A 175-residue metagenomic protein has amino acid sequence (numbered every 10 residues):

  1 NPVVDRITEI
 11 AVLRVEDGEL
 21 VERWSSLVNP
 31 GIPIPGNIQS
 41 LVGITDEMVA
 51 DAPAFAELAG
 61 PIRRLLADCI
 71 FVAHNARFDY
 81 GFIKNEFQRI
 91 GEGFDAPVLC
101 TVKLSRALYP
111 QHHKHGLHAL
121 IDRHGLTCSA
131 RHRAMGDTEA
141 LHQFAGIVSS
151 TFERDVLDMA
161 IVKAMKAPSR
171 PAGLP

Functional and structural regions predicted by a protein language model:
N1-P97, P110-H132: Conserved non-catalytic scaffold segment of RNase H-like nuclease domains
L66, F87, S105, A145-S149: Hydrophobic residues within well-ordered, non-membrane alpha-helices that form the packing/core of soluble catalytic
G81, K103, E139: Active-site phosphate/pyrophosphate-handling residues
A96-S105: A short, structured active-site edge motif that brings together acidic residues
L108-Q111, H124, F144-T151: Change "in soluble alpha/beta enzymes" to "in soluble alpha/beta proteins
R133-G146: Acidic, divalent-metal-coordinating active-site segment for phosphoryl/phosphodiester hydrolysis, typified by short
F144-P175: Acidic two-metal-ion nuclease catalytic site recognized across multiple nuclease folds, prominently DnaQ/RNase D-T
